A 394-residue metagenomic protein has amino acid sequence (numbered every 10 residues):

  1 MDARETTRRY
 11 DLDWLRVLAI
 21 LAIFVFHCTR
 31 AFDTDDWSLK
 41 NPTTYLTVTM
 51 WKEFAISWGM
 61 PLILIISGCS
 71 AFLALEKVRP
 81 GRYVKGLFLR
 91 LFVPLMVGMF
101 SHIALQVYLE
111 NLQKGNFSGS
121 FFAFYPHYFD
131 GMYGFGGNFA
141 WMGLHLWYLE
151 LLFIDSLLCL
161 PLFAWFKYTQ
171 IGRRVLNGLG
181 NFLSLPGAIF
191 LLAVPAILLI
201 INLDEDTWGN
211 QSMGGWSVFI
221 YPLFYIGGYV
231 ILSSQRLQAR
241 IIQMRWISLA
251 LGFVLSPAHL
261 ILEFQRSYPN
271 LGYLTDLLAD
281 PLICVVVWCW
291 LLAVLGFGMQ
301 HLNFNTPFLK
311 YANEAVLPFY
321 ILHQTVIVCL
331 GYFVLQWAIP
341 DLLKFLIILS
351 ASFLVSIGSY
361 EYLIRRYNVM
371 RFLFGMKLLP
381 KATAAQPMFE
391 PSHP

Functional and structural regions predicted by a protein language model:
M1-I201, E205-N210, K310, F333-P394: Membrane-cytosol interface segments of multi-pass membrane proteins, especially ER/Golgi lipid-handling enzymes
D2, T7-A19, K85, L89 (+5 more regions): Functional transmembrane helices that form membrane-embedded active or gating regions
A19-A22, F26-T29, I66, F219 (+3 more regions): Membrane-embedded alpha-helical transmembrane segments of multi-pass integral membrane proteins
L21, H27, V230, S234 (+3 more regions): Generic, well-ordered alpha-helical scaffold segments in large soluble proteins
A55-I63, L146-L157, G215-I226, L277 (+4 more regions): Membrane-embedded alpha-helical segments of multi-pass membrane proteins, especially the transmembrane helices
S70-L73, S156, L160, P222-R236 (+5 more regions): Transmembrane alpha-helices and membrane-interface helical segments of multi-pass integral membrane enzymes
G98, G252-R365: Alpha-helical transmembrane segments of multi-pass integral membrane proteins
G137, L162-Y273: Aromatic-enriched alpha-helical transmembrane segments of multi-pass intramembrane proteins
